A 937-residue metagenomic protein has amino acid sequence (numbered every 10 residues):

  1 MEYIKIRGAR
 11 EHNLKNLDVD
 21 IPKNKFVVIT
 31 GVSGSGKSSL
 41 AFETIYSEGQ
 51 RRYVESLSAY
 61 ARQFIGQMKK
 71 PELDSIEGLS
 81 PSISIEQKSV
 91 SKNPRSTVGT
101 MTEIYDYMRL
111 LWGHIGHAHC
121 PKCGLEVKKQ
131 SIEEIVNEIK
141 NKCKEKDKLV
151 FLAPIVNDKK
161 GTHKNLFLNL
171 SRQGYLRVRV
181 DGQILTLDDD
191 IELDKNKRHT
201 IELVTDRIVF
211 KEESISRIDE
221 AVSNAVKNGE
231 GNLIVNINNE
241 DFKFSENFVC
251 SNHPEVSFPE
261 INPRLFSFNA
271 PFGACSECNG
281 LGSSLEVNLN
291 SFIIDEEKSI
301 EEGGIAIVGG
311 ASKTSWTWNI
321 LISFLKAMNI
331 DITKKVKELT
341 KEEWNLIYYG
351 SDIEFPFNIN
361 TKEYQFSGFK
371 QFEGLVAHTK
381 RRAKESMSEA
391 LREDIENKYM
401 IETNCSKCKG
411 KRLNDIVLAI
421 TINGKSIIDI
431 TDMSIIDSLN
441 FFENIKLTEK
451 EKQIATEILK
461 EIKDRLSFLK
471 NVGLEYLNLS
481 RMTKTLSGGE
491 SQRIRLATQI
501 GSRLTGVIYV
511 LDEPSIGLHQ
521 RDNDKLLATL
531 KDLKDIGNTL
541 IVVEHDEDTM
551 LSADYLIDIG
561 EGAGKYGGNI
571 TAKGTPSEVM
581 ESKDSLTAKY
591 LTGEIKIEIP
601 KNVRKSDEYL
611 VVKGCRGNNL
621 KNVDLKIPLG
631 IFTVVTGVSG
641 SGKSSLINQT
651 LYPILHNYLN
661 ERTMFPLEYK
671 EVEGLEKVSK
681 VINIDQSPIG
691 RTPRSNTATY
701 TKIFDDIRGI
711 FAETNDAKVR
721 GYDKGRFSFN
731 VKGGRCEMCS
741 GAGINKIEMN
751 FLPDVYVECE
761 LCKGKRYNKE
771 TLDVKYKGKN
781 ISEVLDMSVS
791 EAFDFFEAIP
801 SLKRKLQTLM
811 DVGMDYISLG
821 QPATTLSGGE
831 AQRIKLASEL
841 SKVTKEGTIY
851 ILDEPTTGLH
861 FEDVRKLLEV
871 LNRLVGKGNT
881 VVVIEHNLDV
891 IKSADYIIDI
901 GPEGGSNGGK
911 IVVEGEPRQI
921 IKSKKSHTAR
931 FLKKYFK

Functional and structural regions predicted by a protein language model:
M1-K937: Conserved phosphate-binding elements of NTP-dependent enzyme cores
